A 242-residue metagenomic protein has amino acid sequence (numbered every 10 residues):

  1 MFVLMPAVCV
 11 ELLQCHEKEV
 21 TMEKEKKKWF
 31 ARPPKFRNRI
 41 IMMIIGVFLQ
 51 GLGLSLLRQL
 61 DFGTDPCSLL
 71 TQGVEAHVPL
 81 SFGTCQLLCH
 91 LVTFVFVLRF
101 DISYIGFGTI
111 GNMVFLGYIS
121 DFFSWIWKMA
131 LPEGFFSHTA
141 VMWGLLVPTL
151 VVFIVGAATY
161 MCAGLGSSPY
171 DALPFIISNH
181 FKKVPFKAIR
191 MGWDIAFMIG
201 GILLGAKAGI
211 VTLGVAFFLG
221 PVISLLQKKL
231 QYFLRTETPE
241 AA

Functional and structural regions predicted by a protein language model:
M1-T21: Short, Lys/Arg-enriched N-terminal segments with co-localized hydrophobic residues within the first ~10-30 amino acids
E23-A241: Core subunits and conserved enzymes of cellular information-processing and envelope-translocation systems across
